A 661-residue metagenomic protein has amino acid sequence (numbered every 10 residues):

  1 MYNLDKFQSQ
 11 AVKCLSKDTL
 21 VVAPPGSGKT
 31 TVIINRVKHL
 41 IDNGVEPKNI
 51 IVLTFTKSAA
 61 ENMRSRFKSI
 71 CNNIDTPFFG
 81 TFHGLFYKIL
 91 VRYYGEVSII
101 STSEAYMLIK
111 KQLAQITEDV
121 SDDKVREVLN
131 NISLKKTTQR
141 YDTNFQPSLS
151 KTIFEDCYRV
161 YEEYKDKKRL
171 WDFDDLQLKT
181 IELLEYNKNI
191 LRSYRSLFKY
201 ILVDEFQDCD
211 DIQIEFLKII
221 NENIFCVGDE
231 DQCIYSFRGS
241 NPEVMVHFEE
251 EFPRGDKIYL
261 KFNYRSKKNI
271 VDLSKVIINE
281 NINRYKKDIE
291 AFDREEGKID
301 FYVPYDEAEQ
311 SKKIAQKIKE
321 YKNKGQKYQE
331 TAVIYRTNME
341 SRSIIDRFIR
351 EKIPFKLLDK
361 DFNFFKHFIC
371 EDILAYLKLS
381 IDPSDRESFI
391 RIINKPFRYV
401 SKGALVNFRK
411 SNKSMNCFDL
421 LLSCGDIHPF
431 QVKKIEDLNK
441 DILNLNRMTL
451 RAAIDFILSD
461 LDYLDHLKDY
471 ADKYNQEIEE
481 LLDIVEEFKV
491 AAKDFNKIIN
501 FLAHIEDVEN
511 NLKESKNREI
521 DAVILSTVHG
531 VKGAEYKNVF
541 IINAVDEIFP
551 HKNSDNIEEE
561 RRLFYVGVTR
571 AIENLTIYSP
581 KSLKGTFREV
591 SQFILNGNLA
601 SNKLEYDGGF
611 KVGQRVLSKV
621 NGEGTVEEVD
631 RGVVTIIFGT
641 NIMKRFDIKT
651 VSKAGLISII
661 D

Functional and structural regions predicted by a protein language model:
Y2-K13, K17-V22, A59, F78 (+4 more regions): Conserved helicase NTPase motor core
K17-D18, P24-S27, K38-L184, S196 (+7 more regions): A basic/glycine-biased coupling hinge at the interface between accessory DNA-binding modules
L20-I33, P253-D256, F262-F355, S380-D382 (+2 more regions): Helicase P-loop NTPase motor core
E46-N49, E222-N223, D229-D231, F252-K257 (+4 more regions): Short glycine-/polar-rich loops that comprise or flank the Walker A/P-loop and associated switch/sensor motifs
F78-F86, L202-E205, V227, N500-K552 (+2 more regions): Conserved helicase core region in the C-terminal RecA-like lobe
E295-G297, Q326-M448: ATPase/helicase motor core of nucleic-acid motors
S423-A534, I548-K552, I572-Y578: Accessory C-terminal helicase-associated subdomains
D507, N538, A544-I642, F646 (+2 more regions): C-terminal accessory regions
